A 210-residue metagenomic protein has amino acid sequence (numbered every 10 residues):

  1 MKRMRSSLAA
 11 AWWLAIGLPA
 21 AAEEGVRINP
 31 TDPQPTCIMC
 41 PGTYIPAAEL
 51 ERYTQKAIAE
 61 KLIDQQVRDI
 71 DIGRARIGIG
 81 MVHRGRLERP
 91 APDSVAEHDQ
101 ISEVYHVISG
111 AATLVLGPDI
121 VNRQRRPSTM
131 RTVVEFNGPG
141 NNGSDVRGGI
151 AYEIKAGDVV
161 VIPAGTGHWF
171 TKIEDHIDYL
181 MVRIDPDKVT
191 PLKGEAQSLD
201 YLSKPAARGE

Functional and structural regions predicted by a protein language model:
M1-M4: N-terminal secretory signal peptides that target proteins for export/translocation
S7-A20: Bacterial N-terminal signal peptides
A22-H98, L192-D200, K204-E210: A short, N-terminal "cap"/entry segment at the start of jelly-roll beta-barrel domains of the cupin/DSBH fold
A96, S102-H106, A151-Y152, V159-V160: His/acidic/aromatic-lined binding-pocket segments of jelly-roll/cupin-type domains and related regulatory beta-sandwich
D99-P118, S128-N142: Short, conserved beta-strand element in jelly-roll/cupin
S144-G149: Short alpha-helix capping/helix-loop boundary micro-motifs
E153-E174: Conserved metal-binding segment of the jelly-roll/cupin
D175-P191: A short hydrophobic beta-strand segment most commonly corresponding to one strand of the jelly-roll/cupin
